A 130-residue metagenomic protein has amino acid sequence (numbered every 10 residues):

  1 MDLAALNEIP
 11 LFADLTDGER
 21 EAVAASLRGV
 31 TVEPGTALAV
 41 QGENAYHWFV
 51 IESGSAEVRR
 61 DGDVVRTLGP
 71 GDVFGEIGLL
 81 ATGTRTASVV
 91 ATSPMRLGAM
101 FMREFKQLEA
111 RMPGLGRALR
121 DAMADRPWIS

Functional and structural regions predicted by a protein language model:
D2, D17-A22, T84-T86, M102-S130: A small-molecule sensor/coupling module
D2-L3, N7-D61, L68-P70: Regulatory nucleotide-sensing modules
V23, Q41, R59, E76-I77 (+3 more regions): Residues that scaffold the ATP/ADP-binding catalytic core of kinase and kinase-like folds
R28, D63-T67, E76-L79, A87: A generic structured-segment signal
A37, V73, G114: Residue-level recognition of oxygen-bearing side chains
L38, V64, M95, E104-K106: Residues that cap or initiate secondary-structure elements
S53, P70-V73, P94, M102: ATP/adenylate-binding site constellation spanning eukaryotic-like Ser/Thr protein kinases, ABC-transporter
L80-R103: Ligand-binding loop in jelly-roll beta-barrel domains
